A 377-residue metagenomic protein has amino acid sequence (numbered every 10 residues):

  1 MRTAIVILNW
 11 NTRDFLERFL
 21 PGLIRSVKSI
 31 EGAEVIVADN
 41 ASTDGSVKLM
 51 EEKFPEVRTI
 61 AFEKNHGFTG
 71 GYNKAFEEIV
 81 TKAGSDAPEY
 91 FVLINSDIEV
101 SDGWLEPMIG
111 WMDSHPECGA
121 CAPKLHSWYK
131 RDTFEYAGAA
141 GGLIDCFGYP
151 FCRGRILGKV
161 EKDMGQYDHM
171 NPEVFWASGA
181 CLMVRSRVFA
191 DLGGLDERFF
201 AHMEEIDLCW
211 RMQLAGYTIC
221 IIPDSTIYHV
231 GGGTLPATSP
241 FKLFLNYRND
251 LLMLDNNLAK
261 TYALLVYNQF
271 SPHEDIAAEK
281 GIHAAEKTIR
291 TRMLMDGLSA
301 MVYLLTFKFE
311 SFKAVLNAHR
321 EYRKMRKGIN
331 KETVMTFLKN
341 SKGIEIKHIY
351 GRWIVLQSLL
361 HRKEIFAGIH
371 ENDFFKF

Functional and structural regions predicted by a protein language model:
V6, A215-M335, G343: Active-site-adjacent helix/loop segment of glycosyltransferases that harbors family-specific signature motifs
P21-G32: Short, acidic, metal-binding catalytic loop of nucleotide-sugar glycosyltransferases
G22, D39-K48, K64: A conserved acidic beta->alpha catalytic loop
G32-A41, I60-F62: Short beta-strand/loop segment that forms part of the nucleotide-sugar
F62-A83, P107: Glycine-rich, basic loop-to-helix element that forms the pyrophosphate-binding segment of sugar-nucleotide handling
D86-E99: Short beta-strand-to-loop acidic/aromatic patch adjacent to the donor-nucleotide binding site
I98-Y149: Conserved donor NDP-sugar-binding/catalytic core segment of glycosyltransferases
Y167-T226: A short, conserved alpha-helix in the catalytic core of glycosyltransferases
